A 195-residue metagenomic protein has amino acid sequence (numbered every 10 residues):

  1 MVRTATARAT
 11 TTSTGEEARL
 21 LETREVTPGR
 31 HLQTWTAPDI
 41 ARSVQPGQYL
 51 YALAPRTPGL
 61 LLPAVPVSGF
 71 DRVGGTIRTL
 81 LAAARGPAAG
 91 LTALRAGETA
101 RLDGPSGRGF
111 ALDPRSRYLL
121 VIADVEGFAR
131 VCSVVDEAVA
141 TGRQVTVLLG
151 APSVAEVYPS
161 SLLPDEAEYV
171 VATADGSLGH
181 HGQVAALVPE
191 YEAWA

Functional and structural regions predicted by a protein language model:
V2-A96: Ferredoxin-reductase
G86-A195: FNR/FR-type flavoprotein reductase catalytic core
